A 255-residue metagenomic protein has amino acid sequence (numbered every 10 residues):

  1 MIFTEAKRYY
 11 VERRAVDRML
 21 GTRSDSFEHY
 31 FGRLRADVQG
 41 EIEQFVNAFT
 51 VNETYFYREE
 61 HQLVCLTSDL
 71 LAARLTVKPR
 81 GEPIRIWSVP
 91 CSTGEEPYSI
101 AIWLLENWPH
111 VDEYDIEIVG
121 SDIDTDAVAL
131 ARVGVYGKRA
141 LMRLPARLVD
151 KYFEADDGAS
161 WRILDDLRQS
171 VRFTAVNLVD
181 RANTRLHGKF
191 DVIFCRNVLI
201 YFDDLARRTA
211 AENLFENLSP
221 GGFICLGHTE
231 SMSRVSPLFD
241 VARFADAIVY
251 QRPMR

Functional and structural regions predicted by a protein language model:
M1-W87, C225: Conserved AdoMet
L66, I193, L218: Residue-level signal for inorganic ion chemistry
T67, A101-L105, F215: A structural alpha-helix within SAM-dependent methyltransferase catalytic domains
V89, P109-F194, V198-T209, M232-S233: Extended basic-aromatic, gly/pro-enriched interface segments that bind polyanionic ligands
T93-V111: Conserved SAM-binding loop of SAM-dependent methyltransferases across substrates and taxa, primarily the Class I
V192, S233-R255: Core SAM-dependent methyltransferase catalytic element
R208-P220: A short glycine-rich, Lys/Arg-flanked "PGG" loop and its adjoining helix->strand segment in the class I
P220-H228: Conserved beta-strand signature within the Rossmann-like core of class I S-adenosyl-L-methionine
